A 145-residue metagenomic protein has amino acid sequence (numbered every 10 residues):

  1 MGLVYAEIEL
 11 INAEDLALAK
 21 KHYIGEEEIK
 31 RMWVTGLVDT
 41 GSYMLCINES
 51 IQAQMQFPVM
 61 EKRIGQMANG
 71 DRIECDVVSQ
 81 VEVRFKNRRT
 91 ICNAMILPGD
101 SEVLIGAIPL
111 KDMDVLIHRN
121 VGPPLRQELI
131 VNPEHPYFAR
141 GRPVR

Functional and structural regions predicted by a protein language model:
M1-R145: Pepsin/retropepsin-fold aspartyl endopeptidases
